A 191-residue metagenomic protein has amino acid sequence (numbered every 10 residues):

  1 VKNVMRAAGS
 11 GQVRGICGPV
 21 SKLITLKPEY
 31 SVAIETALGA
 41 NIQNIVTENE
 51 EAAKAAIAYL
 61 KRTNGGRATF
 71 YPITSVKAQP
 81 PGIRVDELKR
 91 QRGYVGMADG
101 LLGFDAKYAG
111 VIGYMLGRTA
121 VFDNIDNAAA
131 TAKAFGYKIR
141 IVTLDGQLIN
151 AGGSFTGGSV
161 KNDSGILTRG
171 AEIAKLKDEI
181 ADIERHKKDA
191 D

Functional and structural regions predicted by a protein language model:
V1-D189: Hinge-like oligomerization/junction regions that interrupt long coiled-coil arms in large cytoskeletal
